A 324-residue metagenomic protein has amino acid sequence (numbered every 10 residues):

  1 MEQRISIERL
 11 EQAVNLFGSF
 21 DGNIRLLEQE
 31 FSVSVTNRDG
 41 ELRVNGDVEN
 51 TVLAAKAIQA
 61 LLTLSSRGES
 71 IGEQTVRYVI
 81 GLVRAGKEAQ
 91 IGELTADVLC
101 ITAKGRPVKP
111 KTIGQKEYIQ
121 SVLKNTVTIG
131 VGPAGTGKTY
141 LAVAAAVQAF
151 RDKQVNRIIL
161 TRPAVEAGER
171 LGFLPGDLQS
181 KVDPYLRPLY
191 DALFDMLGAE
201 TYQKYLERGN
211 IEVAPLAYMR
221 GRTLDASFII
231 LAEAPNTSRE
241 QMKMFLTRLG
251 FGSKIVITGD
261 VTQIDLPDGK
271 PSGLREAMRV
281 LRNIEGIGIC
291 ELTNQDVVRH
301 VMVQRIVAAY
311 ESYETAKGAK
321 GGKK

Functional and structural regions predicted by a protein language model:
M1-N15: Short glycine-/aliphatic-rich beta-strand segments at the starts of folded cytosolic domains
Q12-Q29: Short amphipathic alpha-helix segments
L16, N23, A54-A57, M242-F245: Hydrophobic side chains in well-ordered alpha-helices
R25, F31-S34, R38-G40: Compact, well-ordered interaction domains used in eukaryotic information-processing assemblies
T36-T95: Interdomain "pre-motor" coupling segment immediately N-terminal to P-loop NTPase/helicase cores
E41, A103-E117, S121-L231, P235-K324: Conserved helicase motor core of SF1/SF2 NTP-dependent helicases
A85-R106, P110-I113: Conserved loop-to-helix interface motifs that mediate assembly, gating, or partner/ligand docking in ancient ring
